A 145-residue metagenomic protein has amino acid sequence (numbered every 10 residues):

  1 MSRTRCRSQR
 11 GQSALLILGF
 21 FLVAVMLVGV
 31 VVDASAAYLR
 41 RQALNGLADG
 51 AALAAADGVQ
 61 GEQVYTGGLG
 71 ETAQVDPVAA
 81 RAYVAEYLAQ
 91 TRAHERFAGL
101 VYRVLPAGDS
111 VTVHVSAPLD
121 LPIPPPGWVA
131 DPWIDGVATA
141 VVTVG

Functional and structural regions predicted by a protein language model:
S2, L44, V113-S116, D120-P122 (+1 more regions): Mobile, glycine-rich extracellular loop/lid and propeptide segments that shape or gate substrate/ligand access
S2-A79: Alpha-helical assembly-interface signal, strongest on the long, hydrophobic N-terminal helix that forms
C6-A14, V101-G108, A140-G145: Short secondary-structure transition/capping segments
F20-F21, V28, L44, V101 (+2 more regions): Structured catalytic/translocation cores of nucleotide/phosphate-coupled proteins
A54, T112-S116, D135-V141: Soluble periplasmic/extracytoplasmic beta-strand elements of cell-envelope proteins
A54-H114: Short amphipathic secondary-structure patches
L121-G145: Low-complexity, S/T/G/P-rich flexible repeat/linker segments used as non-globular hinges and stalks within
